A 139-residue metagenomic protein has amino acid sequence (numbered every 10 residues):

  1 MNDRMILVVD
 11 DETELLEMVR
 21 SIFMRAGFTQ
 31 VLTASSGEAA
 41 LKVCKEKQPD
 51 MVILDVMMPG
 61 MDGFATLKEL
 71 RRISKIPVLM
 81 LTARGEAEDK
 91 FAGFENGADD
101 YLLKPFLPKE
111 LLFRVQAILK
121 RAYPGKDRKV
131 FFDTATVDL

Functional and structural regions predicted by a protein language model:
R4-M5, A117-L139: Short, Lys/Arg-enriched segments at the junction into DNA-binding effector domains of transcriptional regulators
D10, D55, T82: Active-site residues of response regulator receiver
T13-L32: Two-component/phosphorelay signaling modules centered on CheY-like receiver
T33-M51: Acidic, metal-coordinating helix/loop segments flanking the phosphotransfer/catalytic sites of two-component signaling
S36-A39, D62-A65, D89: Acidic catalytic/metal-coordinating carboxylates
K42, D62-K75: Short amphipathic alpha-helix used as the core "switch/output" element in two-component signaling
M58: Receiver (REC) domain active-site loop signature in two-component systems and cognate sites in sensor histidine kinases
